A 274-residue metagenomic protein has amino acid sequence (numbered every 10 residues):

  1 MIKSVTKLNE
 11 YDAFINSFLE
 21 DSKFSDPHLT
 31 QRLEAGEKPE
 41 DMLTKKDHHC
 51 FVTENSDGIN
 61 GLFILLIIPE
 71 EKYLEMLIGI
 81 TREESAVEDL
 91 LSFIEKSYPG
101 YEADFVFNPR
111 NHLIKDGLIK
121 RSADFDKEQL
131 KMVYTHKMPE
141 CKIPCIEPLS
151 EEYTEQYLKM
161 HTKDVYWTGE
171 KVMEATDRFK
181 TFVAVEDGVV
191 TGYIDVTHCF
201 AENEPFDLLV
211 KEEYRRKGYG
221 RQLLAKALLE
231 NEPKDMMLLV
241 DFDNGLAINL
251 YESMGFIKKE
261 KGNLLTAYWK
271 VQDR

Functional and structural regions predicted by a protein language model:
M1-E34, Q129, M138-W167: Short amphipathic alpha-helix that is part of the acyltransferase structural core
Q31-L90, I194-F206, K211-E212: Conserved donor-binding loop and adjoining core beta-sheet/short helix segment in diverse acyl/aminoacyl transferases
R32-G36, K142-N203: Flexible, substrate/cofactor-facing loop regions flanked by secondary structure within enzyme catalytic domains
I67-E70, M76-I143, L265-A267: Acyl-donor-binding surface of acyltransferase catalytic domains
E83-K96, V210, R216-E230, I248-S253: Conserved acetyl-CoA-binding loop-helix of GNAT-fold acetyltransferases
F105-F107, P205, M236-V240: Conserved hydrophobic beta-strand within the GNAT/NAT acetyltransferase core sheet that lines the active-site cleft
R110-D126, R221, D243-E260: Conserved active-site alpha-helix within GNAT-family acetyltransferase domains
